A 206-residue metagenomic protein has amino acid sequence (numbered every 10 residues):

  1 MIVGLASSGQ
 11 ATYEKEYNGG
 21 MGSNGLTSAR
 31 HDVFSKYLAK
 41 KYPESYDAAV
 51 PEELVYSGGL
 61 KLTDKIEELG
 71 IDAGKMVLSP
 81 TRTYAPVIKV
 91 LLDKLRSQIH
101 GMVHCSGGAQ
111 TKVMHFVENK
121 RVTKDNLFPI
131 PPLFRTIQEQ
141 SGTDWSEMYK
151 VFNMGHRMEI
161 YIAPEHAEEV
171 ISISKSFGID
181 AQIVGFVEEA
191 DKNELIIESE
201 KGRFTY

Functional and structural regions predicted by a protein language model:
M1-Y206: Helix-biased detector of long, well-ordered alpha-helical tracts
